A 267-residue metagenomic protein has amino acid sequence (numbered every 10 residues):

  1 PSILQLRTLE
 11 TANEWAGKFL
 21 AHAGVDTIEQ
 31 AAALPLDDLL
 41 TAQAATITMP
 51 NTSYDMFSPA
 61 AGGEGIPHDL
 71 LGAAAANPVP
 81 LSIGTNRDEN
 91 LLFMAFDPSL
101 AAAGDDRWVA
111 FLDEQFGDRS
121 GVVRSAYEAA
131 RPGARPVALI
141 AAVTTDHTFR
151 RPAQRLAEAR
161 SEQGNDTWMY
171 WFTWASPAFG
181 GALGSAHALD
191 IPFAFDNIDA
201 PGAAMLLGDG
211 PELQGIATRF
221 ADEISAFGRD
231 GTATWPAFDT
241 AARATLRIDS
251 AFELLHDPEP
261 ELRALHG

Functional and structural regions predicted by a protein language model:
P1-W108, L139-E162: Substrate-access "cap/lid" subdomains that shape and gate the entrance to catalytic or ligand-binding pockets
I3, R135-I140, A204-P211: Short coil/turn segments at secondary-structure junctions
A33-D37, E128, A175: Short amphipathic alpha-helical surface patches that mediate protein-protein
T85-N86, Y127, F195-D199: Short, small-residue-rich loop/turn micro-motifs
A95-F116, F238-A244: Short Gly/aromatic-enriched secondary-structure transition segments
G117-Q163, T167-W174: Alpha/beta-hydrolase fold catalytic core
R150-G267: Mobile gating loops/cap/lid regions near enzyme active sites that modulate substrate access
